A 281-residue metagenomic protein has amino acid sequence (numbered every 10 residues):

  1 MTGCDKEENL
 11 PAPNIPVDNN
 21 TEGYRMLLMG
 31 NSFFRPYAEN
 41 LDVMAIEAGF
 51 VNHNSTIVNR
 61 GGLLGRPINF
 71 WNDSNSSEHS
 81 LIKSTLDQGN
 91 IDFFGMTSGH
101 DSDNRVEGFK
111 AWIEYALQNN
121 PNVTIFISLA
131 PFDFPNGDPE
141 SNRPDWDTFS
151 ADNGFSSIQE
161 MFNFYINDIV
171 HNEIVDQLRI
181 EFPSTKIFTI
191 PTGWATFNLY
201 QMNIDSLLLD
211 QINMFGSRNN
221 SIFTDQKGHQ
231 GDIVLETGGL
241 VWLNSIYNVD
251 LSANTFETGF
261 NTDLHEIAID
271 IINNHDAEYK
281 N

Functional and structural regions predicted by a protein language model:
M1-E22: Bacterial Sec-dependent N-terminal signal peptides
P11, N20-Y24, A38, H53 (+1 more regions): Bimodal feature
N20, S32-P36, D103-E107, Y165 (+2 more regions): Soluble non-cytosolic domains of exported or imported proteins
R25-M29, F33-Y115, P121, N136: Conserved SGNH/GDSL esterase-like catalytic core that processes O-acyl groups on lipids and polysaccharides
D42, I46, F50, G99 (+6 more regions): Sec-exported extracytoplasmic/periplasmic mature domains
S80-D232: Alpha-helical cap/lid subdomain in secreted, periplasmic, or secretory-pathway luminal O-acyl-processing enzymes
S206-N281: Conserved catalytic region of serine esterases and O-acyltransferases that act on ester linkages in lipids
